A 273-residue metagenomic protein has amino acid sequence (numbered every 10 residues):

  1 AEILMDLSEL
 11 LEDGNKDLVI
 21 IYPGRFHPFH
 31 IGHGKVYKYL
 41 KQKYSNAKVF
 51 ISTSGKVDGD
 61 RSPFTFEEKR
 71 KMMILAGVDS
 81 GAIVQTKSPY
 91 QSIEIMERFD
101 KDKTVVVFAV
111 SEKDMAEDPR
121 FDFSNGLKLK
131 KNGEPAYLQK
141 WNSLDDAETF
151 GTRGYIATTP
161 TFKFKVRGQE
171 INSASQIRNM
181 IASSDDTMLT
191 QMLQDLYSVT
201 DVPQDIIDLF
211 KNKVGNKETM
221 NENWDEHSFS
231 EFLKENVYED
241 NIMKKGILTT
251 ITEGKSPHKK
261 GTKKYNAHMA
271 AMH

Functional and structural regions predicted by a protein language model:
A1-L11, W224-K234, I242-L248: Short linear clamp-binding motif
E2-N223, A267: Nucleotidyltransferase catalytic core that binds NTPs
G34-Y37, T262, M272: Alpha-helical and His/Cys-centered functional microenvironments
T187, G246-T249, K259: Low-complexity intrinsically disordered segments
N223-W224, N236-Y238, G254-G261: Cleaved targeting-peptide boundary
F229, T252, Y265-H268: Extended low-complexity, intrinsically disordered segments associated with secretion/export and membrane-tethering
H258, Y265-H273: Basic DNA-binding region of bZIP-type proteins
